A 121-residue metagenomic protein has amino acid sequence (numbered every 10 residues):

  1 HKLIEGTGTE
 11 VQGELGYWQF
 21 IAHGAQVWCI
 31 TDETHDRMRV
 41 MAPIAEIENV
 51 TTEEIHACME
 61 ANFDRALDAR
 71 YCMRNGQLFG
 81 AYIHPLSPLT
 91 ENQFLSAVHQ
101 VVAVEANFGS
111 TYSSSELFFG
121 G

Functional and structural regions predicted by a protein language model:
H1-E5, H56, V102: Generic solvent-exposed, charged/amphipathic alpha-helical segments that serve as macromolecular interface scaffolds
H1-V50: N-terminal catalytic cores of peptidoglycan-degrading enzymes
E5, A106-S113: Sec-exported extracytoplasmic/periplasmic mature domains
E33-H35, A42-I44, T52-H56, H84-S87 (+1 more regions): Surface-exposed beta-strand edges and their flanking turn/coil or helix-capping segments
R39-Q77, A81: Short, internal acidic amphipathic alpha-helical interface segments that mediate docking to partner proteins
M59-E60, V101, E116-L117: Juxtamembrane/interface motifs at transmembrane-helix termini
A69-G109: A short, solvent-exposed beta-edge/loop patch
Y112-G121: Short, highly charged C-terminal tails/helix-capping segments
